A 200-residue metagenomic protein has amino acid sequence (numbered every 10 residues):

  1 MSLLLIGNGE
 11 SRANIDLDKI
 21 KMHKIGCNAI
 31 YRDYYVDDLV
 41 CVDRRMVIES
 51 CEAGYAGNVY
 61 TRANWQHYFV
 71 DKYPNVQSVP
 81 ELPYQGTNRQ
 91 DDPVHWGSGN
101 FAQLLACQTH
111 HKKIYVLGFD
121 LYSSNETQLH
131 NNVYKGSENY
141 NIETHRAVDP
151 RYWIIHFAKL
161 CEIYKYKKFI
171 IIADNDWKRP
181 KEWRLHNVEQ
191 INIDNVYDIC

Functional and structural regions predicted by a protein language model:
M1-C200: Metal-ion/cofactor- or nucleotide/acyl-coenzyme-handling active-site neighborhoods
